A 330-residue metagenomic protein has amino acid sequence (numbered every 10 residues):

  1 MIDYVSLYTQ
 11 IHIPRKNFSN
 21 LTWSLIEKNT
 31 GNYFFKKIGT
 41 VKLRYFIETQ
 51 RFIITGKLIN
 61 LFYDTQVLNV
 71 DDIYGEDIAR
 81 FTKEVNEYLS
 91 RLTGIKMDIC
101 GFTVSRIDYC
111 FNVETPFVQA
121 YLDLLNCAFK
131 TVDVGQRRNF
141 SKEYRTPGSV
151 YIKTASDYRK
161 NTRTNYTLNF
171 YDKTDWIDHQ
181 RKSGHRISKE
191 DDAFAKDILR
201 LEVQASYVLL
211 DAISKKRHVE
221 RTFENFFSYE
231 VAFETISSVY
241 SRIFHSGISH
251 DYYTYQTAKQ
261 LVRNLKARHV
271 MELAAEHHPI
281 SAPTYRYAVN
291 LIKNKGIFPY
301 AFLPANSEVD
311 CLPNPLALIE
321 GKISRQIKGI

Functional and structural regions predicted by a protein language model:
M1-H277, K295, Y300-I330: Structured, helix-rich domain cores that form ligand/interaction pockets
A282-V289: Helix-turn-helix DNA-binding segment
N290-N294: Residue-level detection of the helix-turn-helix DNA-binding "recognition helix"
